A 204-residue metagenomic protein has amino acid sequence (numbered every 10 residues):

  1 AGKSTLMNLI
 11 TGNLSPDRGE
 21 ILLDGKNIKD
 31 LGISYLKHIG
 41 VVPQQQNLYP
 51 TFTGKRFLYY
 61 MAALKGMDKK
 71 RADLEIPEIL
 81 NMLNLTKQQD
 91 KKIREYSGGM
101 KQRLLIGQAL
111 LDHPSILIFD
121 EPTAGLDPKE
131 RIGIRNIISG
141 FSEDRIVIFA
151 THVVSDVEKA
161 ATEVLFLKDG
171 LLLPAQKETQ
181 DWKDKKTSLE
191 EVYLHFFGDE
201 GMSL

Functional and structural regions predicted by a protein language model:
T11: Helix-to-loop junction immediately C-terminal to a conserved catalytic motif
G19-D30, S34-Y35, P174-Q176: Conserved ABC transporter NBD signature motif
T51, K92-Y96: Conserved ABC ATPase signature
Y59, A63, K70-Q88: Conserved ABC ATPase "signature" region
L117-E121: Catalytic Walker B motif of ABC-type/P-loop ATPase nucleotide-binding domains
R131-E143: Helical segment within the ABC ATPase nucleotide-binding domain
L171-L194: Conserved beta-strand-loop-alpha-helix hinge in the C-terminal portion of ABC ATPase nucleotide-binding domains
